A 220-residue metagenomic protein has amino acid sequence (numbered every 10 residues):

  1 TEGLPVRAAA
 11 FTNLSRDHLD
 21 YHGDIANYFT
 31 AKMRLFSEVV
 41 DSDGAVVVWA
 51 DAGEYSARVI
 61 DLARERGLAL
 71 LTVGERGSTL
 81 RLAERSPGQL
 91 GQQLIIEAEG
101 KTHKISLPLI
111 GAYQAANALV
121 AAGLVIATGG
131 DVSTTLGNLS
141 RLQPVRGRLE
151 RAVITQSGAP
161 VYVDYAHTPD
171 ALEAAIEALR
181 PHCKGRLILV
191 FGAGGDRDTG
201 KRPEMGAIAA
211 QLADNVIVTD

Functional and structural regions predicted by a protein language model:
T1: Conserved helix/coil segment N-terminal to the catalytic DExD/H
P5-V161: Acidic, Mg2+-coordinating active-site environments of NTP-dependent enzymes
Y21-A26, A166, A193-R197: Short, flexible loop segments at the rims of nucleotide/cofactor-binding pockets, characterized by
Q114-N117, T134, H167, A171 (+1 more regions): Generic hydrophobic secondary-structure packing signal
P144-G147, D170-E173, E177-D220: Active-site beta-alpha connecting loops in nucleotide-dependent enzymes
V161-H167: Switch II (G3) loop of P-loop NTPases
